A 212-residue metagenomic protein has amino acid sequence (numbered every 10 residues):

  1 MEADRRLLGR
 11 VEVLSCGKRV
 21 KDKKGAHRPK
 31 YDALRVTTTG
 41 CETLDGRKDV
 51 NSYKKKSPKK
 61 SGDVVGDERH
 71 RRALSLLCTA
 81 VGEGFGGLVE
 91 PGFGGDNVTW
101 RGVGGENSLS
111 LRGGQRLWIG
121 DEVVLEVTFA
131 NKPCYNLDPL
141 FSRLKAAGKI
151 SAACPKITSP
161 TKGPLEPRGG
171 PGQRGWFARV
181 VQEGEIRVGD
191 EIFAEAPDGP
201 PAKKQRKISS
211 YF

Functional and structural regions predicted by a protein language model:
M1-F212: Metal-cofactor-dependent catalytic cores
